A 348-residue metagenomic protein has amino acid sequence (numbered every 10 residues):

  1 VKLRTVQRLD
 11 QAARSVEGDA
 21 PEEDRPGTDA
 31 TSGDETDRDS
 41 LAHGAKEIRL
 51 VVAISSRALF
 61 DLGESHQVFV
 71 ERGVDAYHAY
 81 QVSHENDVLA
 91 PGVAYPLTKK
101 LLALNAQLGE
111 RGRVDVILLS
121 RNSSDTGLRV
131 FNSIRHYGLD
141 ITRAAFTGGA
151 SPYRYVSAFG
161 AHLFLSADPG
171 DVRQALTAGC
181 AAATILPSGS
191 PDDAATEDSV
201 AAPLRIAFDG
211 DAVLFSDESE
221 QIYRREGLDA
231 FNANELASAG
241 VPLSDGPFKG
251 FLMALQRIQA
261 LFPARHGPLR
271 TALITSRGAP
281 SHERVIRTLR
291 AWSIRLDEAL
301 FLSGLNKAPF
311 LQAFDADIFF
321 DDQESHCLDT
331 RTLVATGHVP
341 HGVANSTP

Functional and structural regions predicted by a protein language model:
K2-G149, V200, D209-F301: Alpha-helical substrate-recognition element adjacent to the catalytic core
F69-E71, H78-V82, N86, G112-V114 (+8 more regions): A cross-kingdom feature marking solvent-exposed beta-strand/loop segments within repeated, beta-rich binding/scaffold
A175-A178, P247, M253, R257 (+1 more regions): Short alpha-helical scaffold segments that flank and stabilize functional sites
